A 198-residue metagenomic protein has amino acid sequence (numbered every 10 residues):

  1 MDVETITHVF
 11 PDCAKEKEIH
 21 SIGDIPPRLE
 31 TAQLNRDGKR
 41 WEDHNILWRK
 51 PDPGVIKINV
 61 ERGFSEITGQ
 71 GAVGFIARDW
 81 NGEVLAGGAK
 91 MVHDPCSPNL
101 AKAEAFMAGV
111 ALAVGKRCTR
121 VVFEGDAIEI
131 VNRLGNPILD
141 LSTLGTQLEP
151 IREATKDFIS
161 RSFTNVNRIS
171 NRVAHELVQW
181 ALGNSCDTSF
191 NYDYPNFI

Functional and structural regions predicted by a protein language model:
M1-I198: Primary recognition of RNase H-like, Mg2+-dependent phosphodiesterase/nuclease domains
